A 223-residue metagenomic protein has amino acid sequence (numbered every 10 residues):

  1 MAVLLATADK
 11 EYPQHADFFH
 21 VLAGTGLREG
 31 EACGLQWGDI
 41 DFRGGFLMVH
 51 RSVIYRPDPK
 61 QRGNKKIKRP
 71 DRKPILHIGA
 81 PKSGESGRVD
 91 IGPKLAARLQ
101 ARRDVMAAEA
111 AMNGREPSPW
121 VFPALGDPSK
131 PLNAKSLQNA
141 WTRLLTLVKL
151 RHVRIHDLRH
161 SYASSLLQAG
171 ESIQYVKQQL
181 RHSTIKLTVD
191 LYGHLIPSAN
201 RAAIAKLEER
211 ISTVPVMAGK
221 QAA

Functional and structural regions predicted by a protein language model:
M1-L35, R43, I54, S83-S86 (+4 more regions): Basic, Lys/Arg- and aromatic-enriched nucleic-acid-binding interface segment
V3-A16, T25, V89, D104-W120 (+3 more regions): Short, basic (Lys/Arg/His-rich) helix/loop patches that form interaction surfaces in the mid-to-C-terminal regions
D39-L47, H152, E171-L191, R201: Short, polar N-cap/turn motifs at the start of nucleic acid-interacting alpha helices
G44, V53-R88, P93-L95, A108-G114 (+3 more regions): C-terminal secondary-structure termini that scaffold catalytic or DNA-interacting sites
M48-Y55, Q168: Secondary-structure transition/turn motif
H50, G92, P123, G193: Residue-level detector of conserved, well-ordered beta-strand and adjacent loop positions that form binding/recognition
